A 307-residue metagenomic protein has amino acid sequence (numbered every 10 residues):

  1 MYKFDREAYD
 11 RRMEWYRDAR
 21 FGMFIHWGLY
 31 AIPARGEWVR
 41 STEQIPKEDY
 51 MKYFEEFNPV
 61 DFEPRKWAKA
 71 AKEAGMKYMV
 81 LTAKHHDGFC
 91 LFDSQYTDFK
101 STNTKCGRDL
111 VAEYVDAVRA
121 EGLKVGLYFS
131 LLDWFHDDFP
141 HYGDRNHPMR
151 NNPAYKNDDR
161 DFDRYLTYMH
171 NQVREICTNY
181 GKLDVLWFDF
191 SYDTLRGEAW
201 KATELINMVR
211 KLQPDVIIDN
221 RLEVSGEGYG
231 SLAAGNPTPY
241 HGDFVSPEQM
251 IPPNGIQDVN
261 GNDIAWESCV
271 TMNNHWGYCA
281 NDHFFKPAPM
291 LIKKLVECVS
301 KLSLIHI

Functional and structural regions predicted by a protein language model:
M1-I305: Mature catalytic domains of secreted/periplasmic carbohydrate-active enzymes
